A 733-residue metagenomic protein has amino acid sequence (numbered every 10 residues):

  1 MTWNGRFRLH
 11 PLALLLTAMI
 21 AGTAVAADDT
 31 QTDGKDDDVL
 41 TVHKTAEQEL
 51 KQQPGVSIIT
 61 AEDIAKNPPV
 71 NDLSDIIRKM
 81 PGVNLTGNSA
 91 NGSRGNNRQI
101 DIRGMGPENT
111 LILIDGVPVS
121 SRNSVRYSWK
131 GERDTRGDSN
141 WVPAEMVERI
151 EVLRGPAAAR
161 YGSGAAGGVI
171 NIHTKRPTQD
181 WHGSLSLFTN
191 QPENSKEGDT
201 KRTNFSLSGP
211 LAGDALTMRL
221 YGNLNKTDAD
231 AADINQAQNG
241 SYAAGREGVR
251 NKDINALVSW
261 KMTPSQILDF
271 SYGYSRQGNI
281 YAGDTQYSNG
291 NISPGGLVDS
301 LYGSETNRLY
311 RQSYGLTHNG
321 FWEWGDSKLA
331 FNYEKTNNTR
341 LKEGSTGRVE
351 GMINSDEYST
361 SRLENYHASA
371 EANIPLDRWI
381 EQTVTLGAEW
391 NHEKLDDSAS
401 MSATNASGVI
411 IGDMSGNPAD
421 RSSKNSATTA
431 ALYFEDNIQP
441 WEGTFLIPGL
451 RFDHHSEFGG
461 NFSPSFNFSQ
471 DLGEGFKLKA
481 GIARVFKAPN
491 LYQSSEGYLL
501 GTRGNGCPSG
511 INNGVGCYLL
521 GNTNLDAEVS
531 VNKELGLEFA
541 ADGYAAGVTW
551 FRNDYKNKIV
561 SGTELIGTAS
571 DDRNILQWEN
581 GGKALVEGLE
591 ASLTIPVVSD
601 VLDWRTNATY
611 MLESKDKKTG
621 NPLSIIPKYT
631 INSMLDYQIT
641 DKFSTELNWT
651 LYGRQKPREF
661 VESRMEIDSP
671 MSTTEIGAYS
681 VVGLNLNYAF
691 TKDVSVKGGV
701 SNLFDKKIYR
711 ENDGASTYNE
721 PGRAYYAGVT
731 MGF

Functional and structural regions predicted by a protein language model:
A26-K66, P107, D115: Short, acidic, small-residue-rich periplasmic hinge/interaction motif at the N-terminus of Gram-negative outer-membrane
L73-I76, R98-D101, L113, G137-N140 (+3 more regions): N-terminal periplasmic accessory domains that precede and gate Gram-negative outer-membrane beta-barrel machines
S74-S121: Extracytoplasmic beta-strand/coil segments of soluble accessory domains associated with Gram-negative outer-membrane
P118-R154: Short acidic/polar hinge/loop motifs at secondary-structure boundaries that mediate gating or recognition
R122-V125, K556, S561, L651-S663 (+1 more regions): C-terminal beta-signal and adjacent terminal beta-strands/loops of Gram-negative outer-membrane beta-barrel proteins
T178-L301, N557: Periplasmic-side early beta-strands and strand-to-turn transitions of outer-membrane beta-barrels
S186, Q439-F445, W550-Y555, I566-V661 (+2 more regions): Gram-negative outer-membrane beta-barrel transporters
S355, S359, N365-I374, R421 (+8 more regions): Outer membrane beta-barrel strand-and-loop segments of large Gram-negative receptors, especially TonB-dependent
